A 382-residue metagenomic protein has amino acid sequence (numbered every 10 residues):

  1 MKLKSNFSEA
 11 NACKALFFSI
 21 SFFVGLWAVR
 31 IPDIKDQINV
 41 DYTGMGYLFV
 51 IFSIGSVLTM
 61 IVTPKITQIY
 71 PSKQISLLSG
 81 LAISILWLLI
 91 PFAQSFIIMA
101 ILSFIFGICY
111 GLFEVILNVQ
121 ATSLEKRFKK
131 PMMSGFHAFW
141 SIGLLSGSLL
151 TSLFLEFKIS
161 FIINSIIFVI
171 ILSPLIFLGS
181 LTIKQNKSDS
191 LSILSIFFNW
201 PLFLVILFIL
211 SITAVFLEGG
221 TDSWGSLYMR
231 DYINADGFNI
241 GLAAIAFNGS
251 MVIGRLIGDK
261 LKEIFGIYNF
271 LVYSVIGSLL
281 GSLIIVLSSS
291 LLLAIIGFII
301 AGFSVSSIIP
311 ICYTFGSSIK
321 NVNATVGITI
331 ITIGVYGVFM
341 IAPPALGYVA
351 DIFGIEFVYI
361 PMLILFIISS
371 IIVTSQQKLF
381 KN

Functional and structural regions predicted by a protein language model:
W27-A28, L202-I245: Extracytoplasmic gate region of multi-pass secondary transporters
N39, P71, F92-I97, N234 (+1 more regions): Helix-breaking motifs and short loop linkers at transmembrane-helix boundaries and internal kinks in secondary membrane
T59-P71, L155, G254-G266, A350-D351: Helix-to-loop junctions at the C-terminal end of transmembrane segments in multipass secondary transporters
K73-S76, L271: Primarily marks hydrophobic transmembrane alpha-helices of the MFS/SLC 12-helix fold
L81-Q94, G277-S289: C-terminal ends and interior cores of transmembrane alpha-helices in multi-pass membrane transporters/permeases
S103-A138: Cytoplasmic helix-loop-helix junction between adjacent transmembrane helices in 12-TM secondary transporters
G135-K184: Helix-loop-helix hairpin linking two adjacent transmembrane segments in secondary transporters
F265-C312: C-terminal transmembrane helical hairpin of 12-TM major facilitator-type secondary transporters
